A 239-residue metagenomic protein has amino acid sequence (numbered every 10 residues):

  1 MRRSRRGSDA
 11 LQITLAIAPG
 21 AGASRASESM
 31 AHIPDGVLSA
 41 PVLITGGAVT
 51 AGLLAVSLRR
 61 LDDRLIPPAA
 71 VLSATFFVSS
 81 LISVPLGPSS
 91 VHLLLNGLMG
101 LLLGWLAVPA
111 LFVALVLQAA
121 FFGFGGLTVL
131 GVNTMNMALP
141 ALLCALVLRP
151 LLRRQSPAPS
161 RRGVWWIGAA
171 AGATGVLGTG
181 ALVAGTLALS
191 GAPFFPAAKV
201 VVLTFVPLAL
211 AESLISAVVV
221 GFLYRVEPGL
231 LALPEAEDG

Functional and structural regions predicted by a protein language model:
R3, S8-S24: N-terminal secretory/membrane targeting signals
R25-L98: Hydrophobic transmembrane alpha-helices
P41-I44, I66-V71, V108-F112, L130-M135 (+3 more regions): Hydrophobic alpha-helical transmembrane segments
I44-T50, A138-V147, L210-F222: Hydrophobic cores of alpha-helical transmembrane segments in multi-pass inner/ER membrane proteins, independent
S73-F77, A107-A120: Small-polar-interrupted transmembrane alpha-helices in polytopic inner-membrane proteins
L81-S90, V113-C144: Interfacial aromatic-anchored transmembrane helix boundaries in multi-pass membrane proteins
N133-V183: Short helix-perturbing small/polar motifs within transmembrane alpha-helices
W166-L177, A184-G239: C-terminal transmembrane helix-loop-helix hairpin of multi-pass membrane proteins
